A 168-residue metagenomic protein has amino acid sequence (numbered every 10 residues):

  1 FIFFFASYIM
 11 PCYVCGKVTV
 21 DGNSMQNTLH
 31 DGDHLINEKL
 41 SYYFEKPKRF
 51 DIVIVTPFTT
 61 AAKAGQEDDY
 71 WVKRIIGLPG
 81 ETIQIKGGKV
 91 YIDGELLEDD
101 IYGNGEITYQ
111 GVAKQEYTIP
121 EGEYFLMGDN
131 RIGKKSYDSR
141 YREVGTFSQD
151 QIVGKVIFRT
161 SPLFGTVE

Functional and structural regions predicted by a protein language model:
F1-P11: Hydrophobic membrane-insertion alpha-helices, especially the h-region of bacterial N-terminal signal peptides
I9-G22: Hydrophobic alpha-helical transmembrane segments in integral membrane proteins
G16, N27-E168: Soluble "head" domains of membrane/secretory-pathway proteins
